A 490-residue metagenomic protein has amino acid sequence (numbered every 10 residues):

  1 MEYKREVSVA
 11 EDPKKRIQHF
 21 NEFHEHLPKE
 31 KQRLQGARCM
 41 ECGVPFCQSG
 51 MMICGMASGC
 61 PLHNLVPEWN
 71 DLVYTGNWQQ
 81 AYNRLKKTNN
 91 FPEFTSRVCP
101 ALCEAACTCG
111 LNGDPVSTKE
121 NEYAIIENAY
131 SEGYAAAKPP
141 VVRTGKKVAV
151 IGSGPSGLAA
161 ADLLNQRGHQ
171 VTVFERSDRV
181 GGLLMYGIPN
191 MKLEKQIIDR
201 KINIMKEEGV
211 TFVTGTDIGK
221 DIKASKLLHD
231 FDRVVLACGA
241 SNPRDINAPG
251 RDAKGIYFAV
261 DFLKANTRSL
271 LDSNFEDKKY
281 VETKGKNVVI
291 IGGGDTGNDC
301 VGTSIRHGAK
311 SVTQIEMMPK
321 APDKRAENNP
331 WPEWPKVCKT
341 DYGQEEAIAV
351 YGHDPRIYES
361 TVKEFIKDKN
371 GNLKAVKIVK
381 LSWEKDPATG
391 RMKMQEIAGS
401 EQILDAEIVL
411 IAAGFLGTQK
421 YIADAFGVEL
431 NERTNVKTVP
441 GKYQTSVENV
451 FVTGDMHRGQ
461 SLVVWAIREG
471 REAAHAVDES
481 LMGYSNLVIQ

Functional and structural regions predicted by a protein language model:
E2-V9, P13-E25, L34-A37, P61-T75 (+12 more regions): Beta1-alpha1 glycine-rich phosphate/pyrophosphate-binding loop at the start of Rossmann-like nucleotide-binding domains
K4-E6, A10-E30, Q35-R38, G43 (+5 more regions): C-terminal catalytic lobe of FAD-dependent flavoproteins
H24-C54, W78-L102: Immediate flanking context of iron-sulfur cluster ligation sites
Q80, V142, K147-I151, D199-P249 (+4 more regions): Feature captures the FAD/FMN-dependent oxidoreductase FAD-binding
A124-V142, R200-K220, P243-H307, L430-K442 (+1 more regions): Glycine-rich dinucleotide-binding loop and its adjacent helix/turn
G152-P155, G292-G294, D455: Glycine-rich Rossmann-fold phosphate-binding loop(s) that bind the pyrophosphate of adenine dinucleotide cofactors
K254-G285, E384-Q460: FAD-site-proximal beta/loop scaffold in flavoenzymes
G297-C300, H307, T453-L487: A conserved FAD-binding loop/helix module that cradles the flavin
